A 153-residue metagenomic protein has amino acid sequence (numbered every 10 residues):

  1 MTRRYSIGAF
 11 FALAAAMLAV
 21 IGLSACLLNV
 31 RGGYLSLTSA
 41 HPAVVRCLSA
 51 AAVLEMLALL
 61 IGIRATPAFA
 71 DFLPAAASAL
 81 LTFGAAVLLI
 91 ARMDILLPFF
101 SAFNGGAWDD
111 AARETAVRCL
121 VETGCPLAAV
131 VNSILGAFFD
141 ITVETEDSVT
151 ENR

Functional and structural regions predicted by a protein language model:
M1-I21, L135-E146, E151-R153: Cytosolic juxtamembrane helix and N-cap/initiation of the first transmembrane helix
T2-A12, T38-V45, R64-P74, A112-T123: Membrane-water interface of alpha-helical transmembrane segments
F11-G22, L80-V87, T123-A129: Alpha-helical transmembrane segments of multi-pass integral membrane proteins
S24-G62: Alpha-helical transmembrane segments and their immediate interhelical/interface regions in integral membrane proteins
L27-L35, I63, P67, M93-L97 (+1 more regions): Transmembrane helix-loop junctions in multipass membrane proteins, especially transporters and channels
G32-V44, A86-V121: Interfacial non-cytosolic loop connecting adjacent transmembrane helices
S49-L57, V121-A137: Hydrophobic cores of alpha-helical transmembrane segments in multi-pass inner/ER membrane proteins, independent
L59-I95: Loop-to-transmembrane helix junctions at the membrane interface
